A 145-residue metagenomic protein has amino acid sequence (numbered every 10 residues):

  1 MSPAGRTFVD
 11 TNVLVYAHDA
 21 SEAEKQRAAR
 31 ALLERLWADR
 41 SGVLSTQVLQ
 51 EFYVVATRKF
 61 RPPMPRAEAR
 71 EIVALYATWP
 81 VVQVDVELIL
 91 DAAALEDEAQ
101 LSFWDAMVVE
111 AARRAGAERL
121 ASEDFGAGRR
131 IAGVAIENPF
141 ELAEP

Functional and structural regions predicted by a protein language model:
M1-L44, K59-A67, A143-P145: Short, well-structured N-terminal submotif of metal-dependent ribonuclease cores
M1-P3, V109-P145: Acidic, PIN/NYN-like endoribonuclease modules and their adjacent C-terminal/linker elements
N12-L14, Q47, Y53, F125-G126: Anionic group-transfer/hydrolysis microenvironments
A17, R35-D39, V55-K59, L75-P80 (+1 more regions): Alpha-helix C-capping/helix-to-loop hinge sites
V43, V82, E137: General small-molecule cofactor/ligand-binding pocket signal
T46-Q50, R70-E98: Acidic catalytic patch
